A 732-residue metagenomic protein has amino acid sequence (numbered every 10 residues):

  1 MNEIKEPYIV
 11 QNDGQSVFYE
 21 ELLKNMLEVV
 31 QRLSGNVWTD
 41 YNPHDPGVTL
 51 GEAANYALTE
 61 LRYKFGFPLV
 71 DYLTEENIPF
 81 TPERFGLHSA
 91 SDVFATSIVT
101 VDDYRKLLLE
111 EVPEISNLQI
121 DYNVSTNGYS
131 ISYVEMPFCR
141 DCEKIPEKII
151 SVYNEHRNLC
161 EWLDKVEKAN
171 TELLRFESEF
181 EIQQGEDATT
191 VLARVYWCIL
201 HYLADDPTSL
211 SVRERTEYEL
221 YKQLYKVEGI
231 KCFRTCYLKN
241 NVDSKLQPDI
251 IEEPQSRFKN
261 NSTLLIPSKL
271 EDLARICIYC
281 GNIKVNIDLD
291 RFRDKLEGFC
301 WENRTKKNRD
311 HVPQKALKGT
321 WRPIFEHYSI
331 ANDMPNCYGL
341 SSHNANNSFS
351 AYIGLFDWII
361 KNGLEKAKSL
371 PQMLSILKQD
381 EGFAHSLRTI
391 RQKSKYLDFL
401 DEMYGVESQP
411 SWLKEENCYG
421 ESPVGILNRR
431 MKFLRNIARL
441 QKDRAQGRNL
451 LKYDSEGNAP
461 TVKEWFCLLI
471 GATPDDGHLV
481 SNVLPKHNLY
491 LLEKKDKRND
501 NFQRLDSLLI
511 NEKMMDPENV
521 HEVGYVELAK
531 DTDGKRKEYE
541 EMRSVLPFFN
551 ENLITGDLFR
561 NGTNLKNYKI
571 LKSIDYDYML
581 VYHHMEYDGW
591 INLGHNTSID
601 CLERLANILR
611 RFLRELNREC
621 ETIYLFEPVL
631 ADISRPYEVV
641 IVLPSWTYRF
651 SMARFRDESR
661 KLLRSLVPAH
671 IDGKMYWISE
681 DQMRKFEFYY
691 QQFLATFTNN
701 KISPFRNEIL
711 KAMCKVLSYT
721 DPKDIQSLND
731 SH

Functional and structural regions predicted by a protein language model:
M1, Q691-T698, F705-H732: Hydrophobic/aromatic interaction determinants used to assemble and anchor large protein complexes
M1-T49, S97-E214, L220-Q223, I266-T532 (+3 more regions): Carbohydrate-recognition loop of C-type lectin domains
G35, Y41, T49-T81, H88: Single conserved position on a long alpha-helix in the C-terminal lobe of the eukaryotic protein kinase
V70-D92, L200-L210, E638-P644: A short, surface-exposed helix-loop junction/capping segment
D205-E252, R257: Membrane-proximal bilayer-interacting regions
L528, D533-F559: Negatively charged, low-complexity tracts enriched in Asp/Glu with abundant Ser/Thr
K537-F548, M585-R604: A short, exposed loop/beta-hairpin motif centered on an aromatic-Gly-Thr core
K569-G589: Short aromatic-glycine-(Arg/Gly/Cys) micro-motifs in beta-strand/loop hairpins
